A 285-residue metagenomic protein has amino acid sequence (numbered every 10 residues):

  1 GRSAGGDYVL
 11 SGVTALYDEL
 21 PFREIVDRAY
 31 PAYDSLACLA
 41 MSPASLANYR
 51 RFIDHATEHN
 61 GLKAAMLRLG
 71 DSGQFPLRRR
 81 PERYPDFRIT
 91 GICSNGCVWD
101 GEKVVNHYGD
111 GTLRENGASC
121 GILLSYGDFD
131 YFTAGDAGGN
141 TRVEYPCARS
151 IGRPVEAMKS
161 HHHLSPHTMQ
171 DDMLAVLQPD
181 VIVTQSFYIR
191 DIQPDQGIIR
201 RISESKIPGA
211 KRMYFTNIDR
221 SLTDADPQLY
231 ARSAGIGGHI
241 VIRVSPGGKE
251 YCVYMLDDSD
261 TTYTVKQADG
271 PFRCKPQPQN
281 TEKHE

Functional and structural regions predicted by a protein language model:
G1-V26, A148-S165, Q178-V183: Active-site metal-binding motif and surrounding structural segment of the metallo-beta-lactamase
R2-T141, I207-E285: Flexible, acidic/histidine-containing loops and adjacent segments that form or flank the divalent-metal
D7, T168, I192-Q193: Soluble non-cytosolic domains of exported or imported proteins
G12-L16, E144-C147, M169-L177, Q196-I202: A short acidic, amphipathic alpha-helical/loop segment
L113, A137-E144, I151-P154, T184: Active-site-proximal segments of metal-dependent phosphoesterases and phosphodiesterases across multiple
A137-G139, S160-M169: A general structural motif
Q185-P194: Extended C-terminal subregions enriched in glycine
